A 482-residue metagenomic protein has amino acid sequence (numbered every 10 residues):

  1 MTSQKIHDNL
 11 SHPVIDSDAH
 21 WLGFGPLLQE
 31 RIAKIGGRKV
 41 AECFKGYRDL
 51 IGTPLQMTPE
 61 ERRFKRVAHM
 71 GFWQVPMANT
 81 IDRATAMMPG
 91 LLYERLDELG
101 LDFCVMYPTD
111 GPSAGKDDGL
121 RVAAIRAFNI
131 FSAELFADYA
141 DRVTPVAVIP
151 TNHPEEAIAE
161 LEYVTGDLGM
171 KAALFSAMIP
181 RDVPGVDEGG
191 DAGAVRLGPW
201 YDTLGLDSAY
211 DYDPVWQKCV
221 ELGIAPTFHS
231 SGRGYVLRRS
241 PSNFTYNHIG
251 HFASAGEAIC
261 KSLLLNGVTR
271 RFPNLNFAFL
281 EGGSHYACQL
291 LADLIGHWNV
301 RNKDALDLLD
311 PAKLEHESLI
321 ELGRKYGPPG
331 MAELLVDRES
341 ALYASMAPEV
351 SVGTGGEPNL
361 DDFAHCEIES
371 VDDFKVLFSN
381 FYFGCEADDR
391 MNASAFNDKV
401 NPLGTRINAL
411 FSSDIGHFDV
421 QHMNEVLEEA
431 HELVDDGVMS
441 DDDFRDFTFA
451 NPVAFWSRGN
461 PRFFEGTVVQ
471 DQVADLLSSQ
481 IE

Functional and structural regions predicted by a protein language model:
T2-I15, H20-F103, I130-D138, A159-Y163 (+6 more regions): Mid-to-C-terminal alpha-helical segments outside catalytic/metal-binding sites
V67-I81, T109-G115, V195-R196, F244-I249: Short glycine/proline-rich turn/loop motifs
V75-A84, E94-D118, R142-V148, K171-M178: Divalent metal-dependent hydrolysis catalytic cores, especially in the metallo-beta-lactamase
A86, V122-N129, P154-I158, L206-A209 (+5 more regions): Non-membrane alpha-helical structural segments and their capping/turn regions in soluble enzymes
E98-G100, G111-A137, D141, P154-G166 (+1 more regions): Active-site loop-helix segments enriched in His/Asp/Glu that coordinate and activate a nucleophilic water at divalent
D110, S230-Y235, G416-F418: Short glycine-enriched loops at secondary-structure junctions
F136, A140-T144, I149, L161 (+2 more regions): Catalytic pocket-lining loop regions of alpha/beta-barrel enzymes, especially the amidohydrolase/enolase/GH5 lineages
